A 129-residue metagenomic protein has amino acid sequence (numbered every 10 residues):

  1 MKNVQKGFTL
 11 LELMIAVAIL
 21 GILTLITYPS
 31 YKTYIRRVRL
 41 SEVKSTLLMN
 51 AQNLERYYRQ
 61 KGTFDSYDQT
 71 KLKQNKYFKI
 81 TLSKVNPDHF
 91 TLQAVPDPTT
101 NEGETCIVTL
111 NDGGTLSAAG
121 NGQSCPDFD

Functional and structural regions predicted by a protein language model:
M1-Y31: N-terminal single-pass transmembrane signal-anchor helix
N3-Q5, T33, R37, R56 (+1 more regions): Conserved amphipathic alpha-helical interaction elements at protein-protein interfaces in regulatory, energy-coupling
L25, R37, E102-E104: Non-catalytic, surface-exposed connector residues within folded enzymatic/regulatory domains
P29, S41, L116: Glycine-centered loop/turn positions within well-structured domains that cap or flank conserved ligand/cofactor-binding
K32, R36-L47: Membrane-proximal amphipathic alpha-helices that sit immediately adjacent to an N-terminal transmembrane/signal-anchor
V43-K61: N-terminal alpha-helical signal peptides/signal-anchor transmembrane segments
Y58-D129: Periplasmic/extracellular, small/polar-rich flexible segments of pilin-like filament-forming proteins
